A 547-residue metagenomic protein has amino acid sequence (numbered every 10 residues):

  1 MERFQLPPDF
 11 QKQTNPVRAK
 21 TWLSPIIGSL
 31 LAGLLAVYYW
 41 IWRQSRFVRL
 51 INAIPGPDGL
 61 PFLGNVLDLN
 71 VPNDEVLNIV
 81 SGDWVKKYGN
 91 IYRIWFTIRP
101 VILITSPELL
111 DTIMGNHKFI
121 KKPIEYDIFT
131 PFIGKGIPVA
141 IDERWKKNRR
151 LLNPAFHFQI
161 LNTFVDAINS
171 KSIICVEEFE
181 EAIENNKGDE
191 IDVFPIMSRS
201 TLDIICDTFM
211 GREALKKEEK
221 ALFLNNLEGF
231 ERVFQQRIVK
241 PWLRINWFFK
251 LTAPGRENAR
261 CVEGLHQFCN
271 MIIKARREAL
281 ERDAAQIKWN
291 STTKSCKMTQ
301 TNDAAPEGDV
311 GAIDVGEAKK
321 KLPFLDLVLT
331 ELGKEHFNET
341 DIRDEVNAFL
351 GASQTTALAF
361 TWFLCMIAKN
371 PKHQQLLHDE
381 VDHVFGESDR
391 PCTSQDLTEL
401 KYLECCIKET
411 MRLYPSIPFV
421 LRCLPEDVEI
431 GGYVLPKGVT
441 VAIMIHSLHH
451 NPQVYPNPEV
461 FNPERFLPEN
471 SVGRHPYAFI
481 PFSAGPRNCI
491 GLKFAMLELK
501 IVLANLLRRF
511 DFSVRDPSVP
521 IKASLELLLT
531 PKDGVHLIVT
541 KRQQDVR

Functional and structural regions predicted by a protein language model:
E2-E143, K147, D166-E177, L215 (+3 more regions): N-terminal membrane-proximal hinge/A-helix region immediately C-terminal to the signal-anchor transmembrane segment
R3-F4, P57-G82, P100, Y126-M210 (+7 more regions): Cytochrome P450 catalytic-domain helical core, especially the substrate-recognition surface and oxygen-activation
L67, H157, G188, C261-A359 (+4 more regions): Conserved cytochrome P450 catalytic core segment spanning the I/J/K helices
L67-G89, Q267-M271, P391-G431, P452: Conserved cytochrome P450 K-helix E-x-x-R motif and the immediately C-terminal K′/meander segment
P154, E469-L499, A523-E526, T530: Cytochrome P450 heme-thiolate "Cys pocket" and heme-binding signature region
T201, I205, F209, V262-C269 (+7 more regions): Central I-helix of cytochrome P450 enzymes
P371-H373, L492-T530: Cytochrome P450 heme-binding "Cys pocket" and the immediately downstream C-terminal segment
I443-N470: Conserved cytochrome P450 K-helix/beta-meander segment immediately N-terminal to the heme-binding cysteine loop
